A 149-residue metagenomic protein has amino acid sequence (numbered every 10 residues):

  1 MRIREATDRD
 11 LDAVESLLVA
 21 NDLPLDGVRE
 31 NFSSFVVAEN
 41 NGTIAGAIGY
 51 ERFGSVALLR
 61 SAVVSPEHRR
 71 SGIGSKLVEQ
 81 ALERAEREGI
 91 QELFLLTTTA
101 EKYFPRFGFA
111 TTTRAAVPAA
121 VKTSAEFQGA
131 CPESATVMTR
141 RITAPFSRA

Functional and structural regions predicted by a protein language model:
M1-G27, E39, A135-V137, R141-A149: Short amphipathic alpha-helix that is part of the acyltransferase structural core
D10, S55, T99-A100: A generic "binding-loop/recognition-motif" signal
L18, L93-L96: Short, hydrophobic beta-strand segments that form beta-sheet elements in well-ordered domains
V37, T43-E51, V56-V63: Conserved beta-strand in the GNAT
A62-R69, T99: A short, internal acetyl-CoA/4′-phosphopantetheine-binding micro-motif in the GNAT/acyltransferase core
R70-E83, L95: Conserved acetyl-CoA-binding loop-helix of GNAT-fold acetyltransferases
T98-E126: Conserved active-site alpha-helix within GNAT-family acetyltransferase domains
